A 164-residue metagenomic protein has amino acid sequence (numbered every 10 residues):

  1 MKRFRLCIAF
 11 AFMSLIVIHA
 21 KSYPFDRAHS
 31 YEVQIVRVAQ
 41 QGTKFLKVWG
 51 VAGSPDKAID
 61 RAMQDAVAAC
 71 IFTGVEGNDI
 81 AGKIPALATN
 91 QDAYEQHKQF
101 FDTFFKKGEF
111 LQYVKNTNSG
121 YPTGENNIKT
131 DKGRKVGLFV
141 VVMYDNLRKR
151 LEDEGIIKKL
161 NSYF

Functional and structural regions predicted by a protein language model:
M1-A9: Bacterial N-terminal signal peptides that target proteins for export
F12-H19: Hydrophobic h-region of N-terminal signal peptides that target proteins for export in Gram-negative bacteria
A20-F164: Domain-level marker for long, solvent-exposed, non-transmembrane regions
